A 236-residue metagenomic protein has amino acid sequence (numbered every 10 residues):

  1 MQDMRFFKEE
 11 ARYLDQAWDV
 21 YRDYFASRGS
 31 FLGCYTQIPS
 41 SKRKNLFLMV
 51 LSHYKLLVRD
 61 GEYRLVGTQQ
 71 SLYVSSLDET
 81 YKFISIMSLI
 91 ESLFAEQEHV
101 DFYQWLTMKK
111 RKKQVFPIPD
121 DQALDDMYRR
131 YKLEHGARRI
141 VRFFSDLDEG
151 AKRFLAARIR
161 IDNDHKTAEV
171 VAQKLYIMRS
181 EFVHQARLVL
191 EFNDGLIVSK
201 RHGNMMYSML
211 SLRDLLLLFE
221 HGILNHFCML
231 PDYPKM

Functional and structural regions predicted by a protein language model:
M1-F116, M236: Extended intrinsically disordered or low-complexity regions, especially N/C-terminal cytosolic tails and loops, rather
D3, F7, P39, V66 (+9 more regions): Serine/threonine-rich low-complexity intrinsically disordered regions
F7, D19, S27, A95 (+9 more regions): A generic signature of intrinsically disordered, low-complexity regions enriched in glycine/proline and charged/polar
E9, Q104-I161, K166: Low-complexity, serine/threonine/proline-enriched polar segments
D23, G33, Q37, N45-R59 (+7 more regions): Charged/polar, solvent-exposed surface patches and flexible loops
R28-G29, K55, M108, P117 (+4 more regions): Short, flexible coil/linker elements and helix-boundary hinge sites characteristic of intrinsically disordered
S92-E96, G150, Q185: Short hydrophobic alpha-helical module
H135-D146, R153-M236: Polyanionic, low-complexity intrinsically disordered segments
